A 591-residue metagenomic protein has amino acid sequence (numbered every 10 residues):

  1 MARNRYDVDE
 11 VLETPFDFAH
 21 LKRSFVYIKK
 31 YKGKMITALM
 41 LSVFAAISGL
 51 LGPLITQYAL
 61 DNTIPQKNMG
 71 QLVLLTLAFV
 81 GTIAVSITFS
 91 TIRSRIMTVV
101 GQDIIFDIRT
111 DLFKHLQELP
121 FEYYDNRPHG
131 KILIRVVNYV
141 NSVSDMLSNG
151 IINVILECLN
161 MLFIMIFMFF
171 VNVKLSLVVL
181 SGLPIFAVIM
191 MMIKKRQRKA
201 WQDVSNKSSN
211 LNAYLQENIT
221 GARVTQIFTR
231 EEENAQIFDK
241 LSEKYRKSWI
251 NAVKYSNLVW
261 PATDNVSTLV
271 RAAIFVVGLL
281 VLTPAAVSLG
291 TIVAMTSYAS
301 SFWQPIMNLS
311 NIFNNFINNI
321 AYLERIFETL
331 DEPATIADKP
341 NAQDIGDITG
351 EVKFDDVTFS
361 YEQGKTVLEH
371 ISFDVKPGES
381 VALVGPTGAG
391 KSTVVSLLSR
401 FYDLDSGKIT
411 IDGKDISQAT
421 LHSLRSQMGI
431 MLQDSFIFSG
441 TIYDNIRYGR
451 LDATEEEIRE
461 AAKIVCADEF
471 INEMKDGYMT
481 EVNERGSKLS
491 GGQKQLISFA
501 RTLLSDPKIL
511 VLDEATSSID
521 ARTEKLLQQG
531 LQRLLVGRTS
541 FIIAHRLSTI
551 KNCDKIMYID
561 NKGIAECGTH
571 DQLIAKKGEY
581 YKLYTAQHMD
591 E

Functional and structural regions predicted by a protein language model:
M1-G49, I64-L75, R93-M97, G101 (+12 more regions): Membrane-integrated ABC transporters
R3-T14, Q102, T110-V140, A213-I237 (+5 more regions): Short intracellular "coupling" helices and adjacent cytoplasmic loop segments at the cytosolic face of multi-pass
K22, G33-L54, Y58, L75 (+7 more regions): Alpha-helical segments in transporter systems
F25, K32, F121-E122, N138-L147 (+8 more regions): An intracellular "coupling" helix at the cytosolic face of ABC transporter transmembrane type-1 domains
K30, K34-I47, L75-T82, S86-S90 (+3 more regions): Transmembrane helices of ABC transporter permease
G52-T56, L77, R93, L112 (+7 more regions): Hydrophobic/aromatic residues in alpha-helical transmembrane segments
P65-L75, F167-S181, N251, Y255-E324 (+1 more regions): Helix-loop-helix
D338, I345-E591: ABC-type nucleotide-binding domain
